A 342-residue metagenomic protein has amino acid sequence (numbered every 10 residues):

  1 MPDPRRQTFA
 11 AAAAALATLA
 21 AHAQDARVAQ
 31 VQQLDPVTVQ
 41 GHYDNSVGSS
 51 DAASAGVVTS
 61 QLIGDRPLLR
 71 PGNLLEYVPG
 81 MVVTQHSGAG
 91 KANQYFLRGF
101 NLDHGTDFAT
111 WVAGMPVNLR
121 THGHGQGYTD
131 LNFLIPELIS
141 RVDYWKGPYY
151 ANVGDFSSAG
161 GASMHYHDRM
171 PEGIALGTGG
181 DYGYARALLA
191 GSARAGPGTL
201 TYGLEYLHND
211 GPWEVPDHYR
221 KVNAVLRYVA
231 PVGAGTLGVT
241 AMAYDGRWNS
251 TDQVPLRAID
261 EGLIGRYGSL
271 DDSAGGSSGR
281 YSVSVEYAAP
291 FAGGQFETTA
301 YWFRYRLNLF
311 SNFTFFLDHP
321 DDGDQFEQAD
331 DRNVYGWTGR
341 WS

Functional and structural regions predicted by a protein language model:
D35-R66, G72, K91-Q94, G161: N-terminal periplasmic "start-of-domain" segments of outer-membrane beta-barrel proteins
I63, L75, V142-D143, A162-M164 (+1 more regions): Non-catalytic regulatory/gating segments with a bias toward low-complexity or hydrophobic composition
G72-L119: Extracytoplasmic beta-strand/coil segments of soluble accessory domains associated with Gram-negative outer-membrane
P116-K146, M164-H165: Short acidic/polar hinge/loop motifs at secondary-structure boundaries that mediate gating or recognition
G125, Y144-W145, P171-I174, L207-G211 (+3 more regions): Extracytoplasmic loops and strand-loop junctions of Gram-negative outer membrane beta-barrel proteins
G179-H208, W213-T251, A274-Q295: Transmembrane beta-barrel wall of Gram-negative outer-membrane proteins
W213-Y219, S250-A258, L309-L317: Outer-membrane beta-barrel translocator domains and adjoining extracellular loop/strand segments of Gram-negative
P231, T236-Y244, G276-S342: Face-selective signature of the C-terminal outer-membrane beta-barrel domain
